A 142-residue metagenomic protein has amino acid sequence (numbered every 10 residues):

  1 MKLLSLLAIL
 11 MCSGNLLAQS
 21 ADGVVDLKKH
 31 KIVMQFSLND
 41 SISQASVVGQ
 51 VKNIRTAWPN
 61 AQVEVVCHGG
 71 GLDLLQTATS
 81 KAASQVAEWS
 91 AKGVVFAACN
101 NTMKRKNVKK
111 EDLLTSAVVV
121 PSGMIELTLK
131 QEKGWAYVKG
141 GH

Functional and structural regions predicted by a protein language model:
M1-S20: Bacterial Sec-dependent N-terminal signal peptides
Q19-H142: Secreted/extracellular ectodomain signature
